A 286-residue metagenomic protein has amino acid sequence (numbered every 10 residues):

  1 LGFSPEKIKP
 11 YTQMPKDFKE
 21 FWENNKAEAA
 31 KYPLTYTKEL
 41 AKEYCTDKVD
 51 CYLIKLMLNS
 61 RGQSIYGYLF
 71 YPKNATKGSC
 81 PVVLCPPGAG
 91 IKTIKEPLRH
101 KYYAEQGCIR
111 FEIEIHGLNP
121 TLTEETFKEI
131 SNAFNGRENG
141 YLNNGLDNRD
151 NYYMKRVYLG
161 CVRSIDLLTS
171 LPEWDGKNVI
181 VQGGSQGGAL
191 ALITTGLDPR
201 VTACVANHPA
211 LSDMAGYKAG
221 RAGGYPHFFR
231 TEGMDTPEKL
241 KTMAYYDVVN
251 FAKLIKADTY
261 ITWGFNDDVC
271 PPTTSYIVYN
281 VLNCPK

Functional and structural regions predicted by a protein language model:
K16-K19, A27-G78: N-terminal cap/lid segment of alpha/beta-hydrolase-fold proteins
Y66-Y71, G78-A89, R99-H100, R110: Short beta-strand element of the alpha/beta-hydrolase
A89-L159, G216-G223: Cap/lid segment of the alpha/beta-hydrolase catalytic domain
R99, A257, P271-N280: Short alpha-helix in the alpha/beta-hydrolase fold that links the catalytic acid
L122, G188-T236: Hydrolase active-site cap/lid region
E173-S185: Alpha/beta-hydrolase fold nucleophile elbow
T236-F251: Active-site nucleophile elbow and catalytic-triad environment of alpha/beta-hydrolase enzymes
L254-I255, Y260-W263, D267: Short beta-strand/loop motif that positions the catalytic acidic residue of the alpha/beta-hydrolase fold
